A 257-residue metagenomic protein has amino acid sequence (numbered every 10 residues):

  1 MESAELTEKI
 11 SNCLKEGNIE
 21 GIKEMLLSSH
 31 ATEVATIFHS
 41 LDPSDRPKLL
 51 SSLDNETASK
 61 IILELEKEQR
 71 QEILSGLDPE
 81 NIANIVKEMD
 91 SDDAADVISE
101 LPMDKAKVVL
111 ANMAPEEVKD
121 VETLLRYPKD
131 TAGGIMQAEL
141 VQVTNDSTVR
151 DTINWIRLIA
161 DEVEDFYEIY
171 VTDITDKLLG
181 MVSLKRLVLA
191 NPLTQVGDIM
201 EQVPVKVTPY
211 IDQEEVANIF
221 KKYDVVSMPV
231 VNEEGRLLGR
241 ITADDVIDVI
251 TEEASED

Functional and structural regions predicted by a protein language model:
M1-D257: Hydrophobic packing positions in regular secondary-structure scaffolds
